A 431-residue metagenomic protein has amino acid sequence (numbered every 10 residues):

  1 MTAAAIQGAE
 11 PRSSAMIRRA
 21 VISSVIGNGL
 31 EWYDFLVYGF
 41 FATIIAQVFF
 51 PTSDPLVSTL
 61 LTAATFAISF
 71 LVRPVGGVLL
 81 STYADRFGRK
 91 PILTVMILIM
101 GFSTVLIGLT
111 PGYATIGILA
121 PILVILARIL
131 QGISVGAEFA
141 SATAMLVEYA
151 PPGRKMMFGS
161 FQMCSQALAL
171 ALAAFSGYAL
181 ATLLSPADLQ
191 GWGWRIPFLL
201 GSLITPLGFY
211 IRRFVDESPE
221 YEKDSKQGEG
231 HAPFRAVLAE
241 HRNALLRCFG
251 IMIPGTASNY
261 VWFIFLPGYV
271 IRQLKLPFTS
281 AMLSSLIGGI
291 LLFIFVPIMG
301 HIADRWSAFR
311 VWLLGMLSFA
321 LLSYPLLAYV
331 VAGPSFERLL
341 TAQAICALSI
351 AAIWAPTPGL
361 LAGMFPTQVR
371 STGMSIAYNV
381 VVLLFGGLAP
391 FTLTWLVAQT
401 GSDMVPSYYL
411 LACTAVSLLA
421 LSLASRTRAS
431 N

Functional and structural regions predicted by a protein language model:
G39, R242-L291, G386-P390: Extracytoplasmic gate region of multi-pass secondary transporters
A42-V75: Extracellular/periplasmic helix-loop-helix junction of adjacent transmembrane segments in MFS-like secondary
G77-R89, V296-S307: Helix-to-loop junctions at the C-terminal end of transmembrane segments in multipass secondary transporters
R86-I97, R305-L317: Cytoplasmic membrane-interface "Motif A"-like loop-to-helix N-cap segments of 12-TM Major Facilitator Superfamily
L98-I116, S318-G333: C-terminal ends and interior cores of transmembrane alpha-helices in multi-pass membrane transporters/permeases
M157-A181, Y378-A389: Glycine-rich segments within core transmembrane alpha-helices of 12-TM secondary carriers
G208-V215, L411-N431: Multi-pass alpha-helical transporter architecture, strongest for 12-TM Major Facilitator/SLC carriers used
F309-P356: C-terminal transmembrane helical hairpin of 12-TM major facilitator-type secondary transporters
